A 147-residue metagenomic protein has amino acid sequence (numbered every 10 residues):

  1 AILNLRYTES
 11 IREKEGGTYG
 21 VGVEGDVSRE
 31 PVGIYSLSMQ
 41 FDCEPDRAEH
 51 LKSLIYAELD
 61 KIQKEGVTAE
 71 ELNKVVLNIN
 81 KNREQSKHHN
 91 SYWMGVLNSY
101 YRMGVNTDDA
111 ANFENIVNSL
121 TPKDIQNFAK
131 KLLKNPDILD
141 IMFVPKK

Functional and structural regions predicted by a protein language model:
A1-L5: His/Glu-based metal-binding/catalytic segments typifying zinc-dependent metallopeptidases
E9: Carboxylate-rich, divalent-cation-coordinating active-site regions
R12-S119, D137-K146: M16 family metallopeptidases and their MPP-like homologs
P122-K130: Low-complexity, intrinsically disordered Gly/Pro/Thr-rich segments
L132-P136: Short segments within alpha-helical structural elements
